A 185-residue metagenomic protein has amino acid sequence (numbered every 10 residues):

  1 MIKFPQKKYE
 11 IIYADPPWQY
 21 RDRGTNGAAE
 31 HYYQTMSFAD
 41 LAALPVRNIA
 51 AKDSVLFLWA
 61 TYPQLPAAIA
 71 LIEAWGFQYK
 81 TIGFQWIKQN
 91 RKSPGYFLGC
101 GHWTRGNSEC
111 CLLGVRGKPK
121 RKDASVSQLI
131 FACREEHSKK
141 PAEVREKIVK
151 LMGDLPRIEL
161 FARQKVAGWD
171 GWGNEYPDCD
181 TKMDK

Functional and structural regions predicted by a protein language model:
M1-K185: Class I S-adenosyl-L-methionine-dependent methyltransferase catalytic core
